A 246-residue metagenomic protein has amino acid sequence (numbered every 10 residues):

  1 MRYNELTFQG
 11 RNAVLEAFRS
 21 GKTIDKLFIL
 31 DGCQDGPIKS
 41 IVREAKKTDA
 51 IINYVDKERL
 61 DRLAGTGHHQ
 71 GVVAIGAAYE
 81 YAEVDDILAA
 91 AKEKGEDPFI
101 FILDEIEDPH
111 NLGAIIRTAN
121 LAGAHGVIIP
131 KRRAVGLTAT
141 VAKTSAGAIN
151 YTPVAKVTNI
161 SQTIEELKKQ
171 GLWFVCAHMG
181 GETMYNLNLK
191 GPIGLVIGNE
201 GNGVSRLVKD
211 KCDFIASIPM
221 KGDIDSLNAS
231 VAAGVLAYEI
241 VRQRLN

Functional and structural regions predicted by a protein language model:
M1-A90: N-terminal positively charged helical leader segments and presequences
L6, L30, D104-E105, P130 (+4 more regions): Glycine- and other small-residue-rich loops at beta-strand/loop junctions that grip anionic moieties
L15, L121, K143-A148, R206-N246: Structured adenosyl-cofactor binding patch, chiefly the S-adenosyl-L-methionine
E16-T23, K39, A89-E182: RNA substrate-binding interface of SAM-dependent RNA methyltransferases
N53, G126-P130, S217: Short hydrophobic alpha-helical runs that function as membrane-insertion/retention elements
V175-N228: Active-site/ligand-binding-proximal alpha/beta "capping" segment
